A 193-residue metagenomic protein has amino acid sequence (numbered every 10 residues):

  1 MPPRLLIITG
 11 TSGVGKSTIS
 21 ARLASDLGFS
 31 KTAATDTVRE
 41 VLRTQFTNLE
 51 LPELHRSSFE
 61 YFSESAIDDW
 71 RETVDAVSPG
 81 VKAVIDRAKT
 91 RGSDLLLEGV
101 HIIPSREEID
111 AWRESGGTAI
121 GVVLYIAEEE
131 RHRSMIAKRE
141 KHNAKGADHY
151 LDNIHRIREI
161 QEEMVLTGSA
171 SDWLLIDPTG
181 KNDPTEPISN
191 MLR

Functional and structural regions predicted by a protein language model:
I8: Hydrophobic anchor at the beta1->P-loop junction of P-loop NTPases
T11: P-loop (Walker A) phosphate-binding loop of NTP-binding proteins
G15: Conserved glycine(s) of the Walker
I19: Hydrophobic positions on the alpha1 helix immediately C-terminal to the Walker A/P-loop
A24-T35: Post-Walker A helix-loop "phosphate-sensing" segment adjacent to the P-loop in P-loop NTPases
K31, T44-S93: Conserved nucleotide-sensing/catalytic segment adjacent to the nucleotide-binding pocket in NTP-handling enzymes
G117-E162: A glycine- and Lys/Arg-enriched "phosphate-lid" helix/loop adjacent to the NTP-binding pocket of small-molecule kinases
E162-R193: NTP-dependent small-molecule kinase module
